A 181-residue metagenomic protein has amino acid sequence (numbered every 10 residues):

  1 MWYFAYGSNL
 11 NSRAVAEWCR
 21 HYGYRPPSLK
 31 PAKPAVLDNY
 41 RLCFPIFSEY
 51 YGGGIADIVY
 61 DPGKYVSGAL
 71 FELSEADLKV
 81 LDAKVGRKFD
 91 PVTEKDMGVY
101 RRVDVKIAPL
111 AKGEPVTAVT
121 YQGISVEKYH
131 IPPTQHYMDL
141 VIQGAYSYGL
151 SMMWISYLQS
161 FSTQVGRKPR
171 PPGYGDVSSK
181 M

Functional and structural regions predicted by a protein language model:
M1-M181: Glycine-aromatic micro-motifs
